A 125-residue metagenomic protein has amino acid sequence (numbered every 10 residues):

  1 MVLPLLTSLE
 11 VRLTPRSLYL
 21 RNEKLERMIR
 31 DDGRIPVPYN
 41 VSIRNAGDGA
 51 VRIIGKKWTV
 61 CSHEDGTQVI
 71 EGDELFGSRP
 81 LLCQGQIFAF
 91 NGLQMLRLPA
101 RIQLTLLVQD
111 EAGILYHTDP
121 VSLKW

Functional and structural regions predicted by a protein language model:
M1-R34: Low-complexity, acidic Ser/Thr/Pro/Gly-rich terminal tails and inter-domain linkers that flank the onset of structured
L3, L93-W125: Terminal connector regions
L6, D32, C83-G85, R97 (+1 more regions): Surface-exposed coil/turn segments at beta-strand junctions on protein surfaces, enriched
E10, D48, D65-G66, G85 (+1 more regions): Detector for glycine-centered tight turns/loop "hinges" at secondary-structure junctions
R34-N40, Q103: Short, solvent-exposed loop/turn segments enriched in Ser/Thr/Gly
S42-G47: Asparagine-centered strand-capping/turn motif at beta-strand->loop junctions
D48-Q68, Q109: Short acidic, flexible loop segments centered on an aromatic residue
Q68-R101: Intrinsically disordered, low-complexity Pro/Gly/Ser/Thr-rich segments with frequent PxxP/GP/PP motifs and embedded
